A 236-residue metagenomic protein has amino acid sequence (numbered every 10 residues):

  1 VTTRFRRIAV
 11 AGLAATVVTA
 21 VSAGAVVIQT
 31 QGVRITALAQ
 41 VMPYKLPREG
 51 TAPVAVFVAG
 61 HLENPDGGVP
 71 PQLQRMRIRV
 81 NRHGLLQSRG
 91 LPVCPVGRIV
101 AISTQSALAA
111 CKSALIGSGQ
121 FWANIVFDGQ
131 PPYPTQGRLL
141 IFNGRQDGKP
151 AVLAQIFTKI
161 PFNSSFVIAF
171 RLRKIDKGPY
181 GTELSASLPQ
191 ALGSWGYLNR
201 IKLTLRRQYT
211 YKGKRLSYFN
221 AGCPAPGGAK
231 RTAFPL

Functional and structural regions predicted by a protein language model:
V1-G12: Bacterial N-terminal signal peptides that target proteins for export
A11-A20: Bacterial N-terminal signal peptides
G24-L236: Ser/Thr/Pro/Gly-rich, low-complexity intrinsically disordered stalk/linker tracts of secreted and surface-exposed
